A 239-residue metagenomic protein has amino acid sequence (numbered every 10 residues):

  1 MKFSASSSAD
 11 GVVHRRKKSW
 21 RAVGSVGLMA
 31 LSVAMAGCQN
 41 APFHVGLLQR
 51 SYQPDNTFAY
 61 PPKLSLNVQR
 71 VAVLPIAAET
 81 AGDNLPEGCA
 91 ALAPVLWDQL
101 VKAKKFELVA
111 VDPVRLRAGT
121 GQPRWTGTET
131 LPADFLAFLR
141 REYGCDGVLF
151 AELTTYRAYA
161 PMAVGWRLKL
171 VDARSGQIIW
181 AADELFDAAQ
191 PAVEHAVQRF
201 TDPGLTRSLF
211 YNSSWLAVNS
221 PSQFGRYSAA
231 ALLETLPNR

Functional and structural regions predicted by a protein language model:
M1-S19: N-terminal secretory signal peptides that target proteins for export/translocation
S25-A34: Bacterial N-terminal signal peptides
C38-V68, E142, P161-A163, A173-R239: C-terminal/domain-edge helix-coil "capping" segments
P54-A59, P132-L136, F150-L153: N-terminal post-signal-peptidase region of extra-cytosolic proteins
V68-I76, T80-V148, S228-N238: N-terminal segment of the mature soluble domain
R70-P75, V148-E152, G165-K169, A181: Soluble periplasmic/extracytoplasmic beta-strand elements of cell-envelope proteins
A78-A81, V114-A118, T154-Y159, L185-A188: Solvent-exposed loop/turn segments at secondary-structure junctions within structured extracellular/periplasmic domains
